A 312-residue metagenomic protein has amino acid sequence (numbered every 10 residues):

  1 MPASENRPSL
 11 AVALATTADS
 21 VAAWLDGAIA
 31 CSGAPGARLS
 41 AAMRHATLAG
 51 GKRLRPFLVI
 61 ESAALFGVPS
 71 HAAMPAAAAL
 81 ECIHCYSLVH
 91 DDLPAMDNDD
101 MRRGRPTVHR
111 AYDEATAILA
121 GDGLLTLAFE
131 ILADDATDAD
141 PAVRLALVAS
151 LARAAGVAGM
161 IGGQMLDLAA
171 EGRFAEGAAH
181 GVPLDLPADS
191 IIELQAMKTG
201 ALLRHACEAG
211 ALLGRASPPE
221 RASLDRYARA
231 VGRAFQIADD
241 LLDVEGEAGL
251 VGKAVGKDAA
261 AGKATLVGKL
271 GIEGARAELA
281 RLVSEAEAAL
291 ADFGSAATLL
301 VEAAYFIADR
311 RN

Functional and structural regions predicted by a protein language model:
M1-A30: N-terminal amphipathic/basic leader segments beginning at the initiator methionine
S20, I29, G33-A288, S295-A308: Mg2+-dependent prenyl diphosphate-binding active-site environment of isoprenoid biosynthetic enzymes
